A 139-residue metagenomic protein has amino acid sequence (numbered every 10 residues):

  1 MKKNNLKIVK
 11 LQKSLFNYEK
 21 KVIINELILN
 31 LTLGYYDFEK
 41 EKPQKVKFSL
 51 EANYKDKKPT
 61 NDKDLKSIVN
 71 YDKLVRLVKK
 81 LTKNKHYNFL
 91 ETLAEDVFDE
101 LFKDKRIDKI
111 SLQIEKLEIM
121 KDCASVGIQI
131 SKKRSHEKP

Functional and structural regions predicted by a protein language model:
M1-P139: N-terminal, polar/charged subdomain of small-to-medium soluble alpha/beta proteins
